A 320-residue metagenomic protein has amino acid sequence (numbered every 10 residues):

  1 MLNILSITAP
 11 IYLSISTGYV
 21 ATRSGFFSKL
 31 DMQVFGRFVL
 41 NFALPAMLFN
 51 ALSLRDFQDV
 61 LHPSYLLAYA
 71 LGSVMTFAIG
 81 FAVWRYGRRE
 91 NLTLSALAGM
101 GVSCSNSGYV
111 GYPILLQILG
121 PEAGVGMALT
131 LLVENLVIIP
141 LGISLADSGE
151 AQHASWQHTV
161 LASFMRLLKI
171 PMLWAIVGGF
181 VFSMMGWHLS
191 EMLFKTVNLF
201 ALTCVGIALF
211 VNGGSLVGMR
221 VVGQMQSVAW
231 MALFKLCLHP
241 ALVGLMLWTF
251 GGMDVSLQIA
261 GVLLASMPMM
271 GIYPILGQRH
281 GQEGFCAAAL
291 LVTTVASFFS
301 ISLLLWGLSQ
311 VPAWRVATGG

Functional and structural regions predicted by a protein language model:
M1-G320: Alpha-helical transmembrane segments of multi-pass small-molecule/ion transporters
